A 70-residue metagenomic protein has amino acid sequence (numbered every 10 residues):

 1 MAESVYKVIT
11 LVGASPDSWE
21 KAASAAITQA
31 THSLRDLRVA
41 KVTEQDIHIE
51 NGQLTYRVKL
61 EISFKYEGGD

Functional and structural regions predicted by a protein language model:
M1-D70: N-terminal, polar/charged subdomain of small-to-medium soluble alpha/beta proteins
